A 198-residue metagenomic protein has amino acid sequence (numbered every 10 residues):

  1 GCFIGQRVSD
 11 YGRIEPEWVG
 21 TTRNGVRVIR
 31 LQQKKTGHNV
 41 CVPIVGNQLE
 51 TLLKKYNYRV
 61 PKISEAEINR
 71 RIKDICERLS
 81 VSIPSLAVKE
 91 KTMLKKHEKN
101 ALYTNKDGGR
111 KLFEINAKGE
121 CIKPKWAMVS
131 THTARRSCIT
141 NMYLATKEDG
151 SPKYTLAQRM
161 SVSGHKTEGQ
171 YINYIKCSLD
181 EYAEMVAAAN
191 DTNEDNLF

Functional and structural regions predicted by a protein language model:
I4, R13-L53: Conserved tyrosine-mediated DNA breakage-rejoining catalytic core shared by Y-recombinases
I4, Y58-R59, K73-S161: Short, basic (Lys/Arg/His-rich) helix/loop patches that form interaction surfaces in the mid-to-C-terminal regions
S9-I14, R159: Alpha-helix N-cap/helix-start motif at helix boundaries, enriched for small hydrophobics
E17-G25, E148-Y174: Short, polar N-cap/turn motifs at the start of nucleic acid-interacting alpha helices
Q33-G37, S163-A188: Catalytic-site neighborhood detector that most strongly recognizes the C-terminal catalytic loop/helix of tyrosine
Y58, V81, E184, A188-F198: C-terminal secondary-structure termini that scaffold catalytic or DNA-interacting sites
S64, I68, T131, R135 (+1 more regions): Hydrophobic (often cysteine-bearing) scaffold residues that line and stabilize catalytic clefts of nucleotide/cofactor
